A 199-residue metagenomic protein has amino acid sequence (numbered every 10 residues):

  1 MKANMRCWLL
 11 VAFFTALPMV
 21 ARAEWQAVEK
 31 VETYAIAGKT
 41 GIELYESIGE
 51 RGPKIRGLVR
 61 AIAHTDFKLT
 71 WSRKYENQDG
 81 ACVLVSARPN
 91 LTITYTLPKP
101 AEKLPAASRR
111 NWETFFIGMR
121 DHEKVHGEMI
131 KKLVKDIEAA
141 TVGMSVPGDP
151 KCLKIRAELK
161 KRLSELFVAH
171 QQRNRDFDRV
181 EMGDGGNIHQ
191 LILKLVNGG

Functional and structural regions predicted by a protein language model:
M1-L9: Bacterial N-terminal signal peptides that target proteins for export
W8-P18: Bacterial N-terminal signal peptides
E24-K103, P147-G199: Metalloprotease/metallohydrolase-associated module, dominated by Zn2+-dependent proteases
R110: Phosphate/adenylate-binding glycine loop and adjacent helical scaffold
G118, H122-I130: Active-site recognition of the HExxH zinc-binding catalytic motif
K131-T141: Membrane-interfacial alpha-helical segments at the cytosolic side of multi-pass membrane proteins
